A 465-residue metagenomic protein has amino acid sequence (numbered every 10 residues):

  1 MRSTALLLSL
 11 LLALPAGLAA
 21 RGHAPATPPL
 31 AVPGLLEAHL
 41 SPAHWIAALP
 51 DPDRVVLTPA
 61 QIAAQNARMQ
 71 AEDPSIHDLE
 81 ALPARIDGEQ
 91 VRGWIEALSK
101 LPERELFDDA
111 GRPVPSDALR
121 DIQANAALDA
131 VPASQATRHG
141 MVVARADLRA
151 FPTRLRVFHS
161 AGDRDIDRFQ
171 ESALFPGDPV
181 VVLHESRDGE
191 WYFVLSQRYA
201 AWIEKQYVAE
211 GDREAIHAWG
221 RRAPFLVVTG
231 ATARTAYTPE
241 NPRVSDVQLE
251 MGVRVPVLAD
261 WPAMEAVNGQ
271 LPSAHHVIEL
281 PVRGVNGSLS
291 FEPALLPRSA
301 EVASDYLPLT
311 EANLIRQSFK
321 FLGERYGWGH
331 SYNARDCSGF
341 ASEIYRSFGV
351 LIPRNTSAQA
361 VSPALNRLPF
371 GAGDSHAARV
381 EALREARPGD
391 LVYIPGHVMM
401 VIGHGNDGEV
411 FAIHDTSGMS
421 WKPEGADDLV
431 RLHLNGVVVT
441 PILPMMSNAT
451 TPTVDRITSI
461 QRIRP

Functional and structural regions predicted by a protein language model:
L7-P15: Bacterial N-terminal signal peptides
H23-R149, L155-H159, D163-D165, V181 (+3 more regions): Boundary regions of SH3-family modules and the immediately adjacent low-complexity/disordered segments in eukaryotic
A24-L36, L40, A47, R198 (+3 more regions): Aromatic- and glycine-rich peptidoglycan recognition patches
H159-P176, P239-M251: SH3/SH3-like (including bacterial SH3b) beta-barrel domains that bind proline-rich motifs or cell-wall ligands
A173, P353-P423: ...with weaker cross-activation on analogous glycine-rich loops/strands in unrelated enzymes
F175-V180, E250-L258, P388-G389: Loop/turn positions that initiate beta-strands
E210, R243-F291, E324-R335, Y393-P441 (+1 more regions): Glycine-rich catalytic cores of cysteine/serine-nucleophile enzymes that process amide/ester linkages in cell-envelope
S318, W328-Q359: Active-site nucleophilic cysteine motif
